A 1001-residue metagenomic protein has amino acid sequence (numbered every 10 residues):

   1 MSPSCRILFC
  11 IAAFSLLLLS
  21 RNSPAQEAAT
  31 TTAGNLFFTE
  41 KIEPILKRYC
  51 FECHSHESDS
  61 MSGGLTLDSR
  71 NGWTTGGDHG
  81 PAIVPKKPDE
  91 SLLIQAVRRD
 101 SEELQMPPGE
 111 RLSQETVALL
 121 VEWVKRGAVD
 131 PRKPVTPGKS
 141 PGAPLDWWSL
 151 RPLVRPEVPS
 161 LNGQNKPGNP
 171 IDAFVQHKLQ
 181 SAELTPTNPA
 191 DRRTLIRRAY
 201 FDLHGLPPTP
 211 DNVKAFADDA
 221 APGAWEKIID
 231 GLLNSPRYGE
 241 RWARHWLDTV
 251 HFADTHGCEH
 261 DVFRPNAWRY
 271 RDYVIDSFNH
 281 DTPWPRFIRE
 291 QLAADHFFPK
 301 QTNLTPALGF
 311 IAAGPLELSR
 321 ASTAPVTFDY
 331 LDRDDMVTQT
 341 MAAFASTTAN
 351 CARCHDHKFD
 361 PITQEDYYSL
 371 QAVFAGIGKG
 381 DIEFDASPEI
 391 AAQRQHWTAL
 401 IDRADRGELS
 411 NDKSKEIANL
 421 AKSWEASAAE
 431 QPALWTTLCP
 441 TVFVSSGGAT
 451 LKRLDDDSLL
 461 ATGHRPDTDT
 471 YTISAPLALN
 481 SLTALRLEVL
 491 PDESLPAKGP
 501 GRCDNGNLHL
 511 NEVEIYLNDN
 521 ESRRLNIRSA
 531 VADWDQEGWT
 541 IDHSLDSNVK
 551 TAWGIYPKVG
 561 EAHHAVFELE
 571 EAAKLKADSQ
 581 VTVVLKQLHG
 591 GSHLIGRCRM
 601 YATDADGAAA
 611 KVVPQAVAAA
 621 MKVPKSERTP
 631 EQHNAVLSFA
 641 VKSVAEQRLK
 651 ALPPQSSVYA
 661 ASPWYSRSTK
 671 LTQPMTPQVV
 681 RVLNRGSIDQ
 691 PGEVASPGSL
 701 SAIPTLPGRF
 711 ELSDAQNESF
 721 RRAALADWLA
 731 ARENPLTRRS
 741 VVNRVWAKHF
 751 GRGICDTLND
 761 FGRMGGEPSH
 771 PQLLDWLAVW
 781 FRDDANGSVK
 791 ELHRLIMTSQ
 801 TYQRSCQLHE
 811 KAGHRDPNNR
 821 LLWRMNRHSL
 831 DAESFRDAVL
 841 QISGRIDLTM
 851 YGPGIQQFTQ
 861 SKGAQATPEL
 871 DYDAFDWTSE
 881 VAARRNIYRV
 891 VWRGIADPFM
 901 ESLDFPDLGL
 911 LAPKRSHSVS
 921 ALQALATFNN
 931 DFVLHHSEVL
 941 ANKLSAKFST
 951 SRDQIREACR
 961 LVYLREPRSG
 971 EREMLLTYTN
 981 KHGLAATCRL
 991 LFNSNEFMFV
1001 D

Functional and structural regions predicted by a protein language model:
L8-L19: Bacterial N-terminal signal peptides
P24-V124, V129-H177, R193-R198, P208-F216 (+9 more regions): Solvent-exposed helix-loop boundary motif
E27, L65-G72, V129, T136-E157 (+13 more regions): Primarily the internal scaffold of c-type cytochrome electron-transfer domains, especially repeated/multiheme c-type
N162-R198, D202-R237, F252-P299, E408 (+7 more regions): Primarily short, surface-exposed interaction patches in extracytoplasmic proteins
A224-Q364, L370-Q371, E488-L490, K586 (+2 more regions): Extended surface/linker regions that mediate inter-domain or inter-protein docking in multi-component redox
I417-Y471, P491-L495, Y516-D578, V623 (+1 more regions): Disordered, acidic Ser/Thr/Pro-rich linker "stalks" and the adjacent N-terminal cap of the next globular domain
S481-N505, H509-L517, S579-H589, M600 (+1 more regions): A short beta-strand element within beta-rich, extracytoplasmic domains of secreted/secretory-pathway proteins
T987: Globin-like tetrapyrrole-binding proteins
